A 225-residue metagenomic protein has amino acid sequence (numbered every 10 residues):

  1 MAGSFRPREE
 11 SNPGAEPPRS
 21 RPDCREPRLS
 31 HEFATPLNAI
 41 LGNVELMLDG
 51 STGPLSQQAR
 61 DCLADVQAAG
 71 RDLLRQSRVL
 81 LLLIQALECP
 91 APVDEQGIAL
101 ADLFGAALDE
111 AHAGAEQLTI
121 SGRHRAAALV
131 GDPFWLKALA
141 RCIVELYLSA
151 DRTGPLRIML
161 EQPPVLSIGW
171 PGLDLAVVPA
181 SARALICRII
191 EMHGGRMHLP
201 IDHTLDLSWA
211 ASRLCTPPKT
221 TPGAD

Functional and structural regions predicted by a protein language model:
P27-N38: Conserved phosphoacceptor histidine of two-component systems
L48-A59: Short acidic helix/loop segment immediately C-terminal to the autophosphorylated histidine in two-component histidine
Q57, Q85-I98, A128-V130: Short flexible loop/turn segments at helix-to-beta-strand junctions within the C-terminal catalytic HATPase_c
A68-L73: Short alpha-helical segment of the dimerization/phosphotransfer core of two-component systems
E95-A113, A140-E145: Short beta-to-alpha transition helix within the HATPase_c
Q117-A127, F134, E161-P163: Conserved catalytic submotifs in the C-terminal HATPase_c
K137, T153-V165, G169: Short beta-strand/loop element within the Bergerat-fold HATPase_c
I186-E191: Detector for a conserved hydrophobic position within an alpha-helical segment of the HATPase_c
